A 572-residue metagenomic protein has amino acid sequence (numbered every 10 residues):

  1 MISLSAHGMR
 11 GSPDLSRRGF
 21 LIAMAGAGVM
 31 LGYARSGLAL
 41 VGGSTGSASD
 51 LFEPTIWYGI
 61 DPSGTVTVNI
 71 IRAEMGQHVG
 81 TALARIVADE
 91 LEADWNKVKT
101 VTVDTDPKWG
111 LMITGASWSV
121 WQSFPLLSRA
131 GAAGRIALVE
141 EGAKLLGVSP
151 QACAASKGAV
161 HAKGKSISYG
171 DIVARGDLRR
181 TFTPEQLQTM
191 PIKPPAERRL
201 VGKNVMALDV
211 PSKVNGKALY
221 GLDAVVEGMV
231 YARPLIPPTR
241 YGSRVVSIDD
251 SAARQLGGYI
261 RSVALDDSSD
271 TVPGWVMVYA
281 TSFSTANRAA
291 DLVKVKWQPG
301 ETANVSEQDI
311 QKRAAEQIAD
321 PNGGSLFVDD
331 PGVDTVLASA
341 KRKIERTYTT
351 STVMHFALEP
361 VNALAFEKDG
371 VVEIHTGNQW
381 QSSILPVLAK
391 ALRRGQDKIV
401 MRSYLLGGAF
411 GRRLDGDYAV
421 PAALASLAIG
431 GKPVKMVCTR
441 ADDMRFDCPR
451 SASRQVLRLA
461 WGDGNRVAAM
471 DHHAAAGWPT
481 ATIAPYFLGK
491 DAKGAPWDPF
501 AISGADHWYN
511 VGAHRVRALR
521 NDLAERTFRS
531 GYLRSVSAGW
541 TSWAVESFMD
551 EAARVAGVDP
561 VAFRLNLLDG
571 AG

Functional and structural regions predicted by a protein language model:
I2-G572: Structural alpha/beta core scaffold segments of enzyme domains
